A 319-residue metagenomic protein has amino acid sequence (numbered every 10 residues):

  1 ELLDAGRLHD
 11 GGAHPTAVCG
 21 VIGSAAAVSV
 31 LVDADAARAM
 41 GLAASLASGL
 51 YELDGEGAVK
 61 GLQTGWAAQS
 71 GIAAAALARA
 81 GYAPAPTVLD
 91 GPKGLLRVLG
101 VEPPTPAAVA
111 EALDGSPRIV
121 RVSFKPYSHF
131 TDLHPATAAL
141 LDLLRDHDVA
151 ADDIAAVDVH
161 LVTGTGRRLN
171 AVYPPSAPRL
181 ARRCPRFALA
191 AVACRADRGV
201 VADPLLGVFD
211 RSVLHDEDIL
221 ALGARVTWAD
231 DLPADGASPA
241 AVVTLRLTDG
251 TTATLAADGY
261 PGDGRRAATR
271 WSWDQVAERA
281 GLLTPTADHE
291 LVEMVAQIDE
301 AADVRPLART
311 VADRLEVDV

Functional and structural regions predicted by a protein language model:
E1-A73, T87-P92: Glycine-rich, mobile lid/loop segments that gate access to catalytic sites or pores
V59-Q69, A76-V319: Terminal-appendage/accessory-domain detector
